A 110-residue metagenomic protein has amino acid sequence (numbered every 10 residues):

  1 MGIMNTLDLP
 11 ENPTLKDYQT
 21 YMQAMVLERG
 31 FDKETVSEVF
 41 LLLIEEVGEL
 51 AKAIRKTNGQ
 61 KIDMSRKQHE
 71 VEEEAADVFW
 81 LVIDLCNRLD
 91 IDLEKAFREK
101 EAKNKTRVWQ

Functional and structural regions predicted by a protein language model:
M1-A75, F79-Q110: Flexible "arm" and connector segments at domain edges
